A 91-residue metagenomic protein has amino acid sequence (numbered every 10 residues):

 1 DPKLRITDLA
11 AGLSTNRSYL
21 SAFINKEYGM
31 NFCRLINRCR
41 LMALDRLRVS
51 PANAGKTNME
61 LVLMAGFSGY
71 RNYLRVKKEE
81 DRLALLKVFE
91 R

Functional and structural regions predicted by a protein language model:
D1-R91: Cytosolic nucleotide-binding catalytic cores of signal-transduction proteins
